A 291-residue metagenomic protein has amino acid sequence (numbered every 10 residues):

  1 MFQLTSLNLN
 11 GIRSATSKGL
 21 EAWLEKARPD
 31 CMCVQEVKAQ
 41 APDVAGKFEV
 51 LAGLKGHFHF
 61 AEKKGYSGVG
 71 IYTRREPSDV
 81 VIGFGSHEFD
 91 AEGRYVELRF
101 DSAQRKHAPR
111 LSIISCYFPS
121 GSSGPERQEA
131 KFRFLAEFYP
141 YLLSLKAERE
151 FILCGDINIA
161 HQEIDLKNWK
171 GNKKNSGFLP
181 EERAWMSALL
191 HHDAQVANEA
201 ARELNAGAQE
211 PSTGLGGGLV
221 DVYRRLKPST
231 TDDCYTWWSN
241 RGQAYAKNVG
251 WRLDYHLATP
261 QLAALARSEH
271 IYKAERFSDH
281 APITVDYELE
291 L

Functional and structural regions predicted by a protein language model:
M1-L51, A61, Y66, L189 (+2 more regions): N-terminal, active-site-proximal structural segment of metallo-dependent hydrolase catalytic domains
L7-N8, L24-P42, I113, L142-E163 (+4 more regions): Active-site beta-strand/loop signature of hydrolases that rely on acidic residues for catalysis
K38, A45-G121: Structured beta-strand-rich core segments of catalytic domains in phosphoester-bond hydrolases
A52-K55, F134-V249, L253: Metal-dependent phosphoesterases centered on the DNase I-like endonuclease/exonuclease/phosphatase
K64-V80, A244-A264: Conserved beta strand-loop-helix elements of the APE1-like EEP
R74, L98-K106, N248, T259-P260 (+1 more regions): Active-site beta-strand termini and strand-to-loop segments that position acidic
G85-S86, F118-L135, K170-S176: Surface-exposed cleft-lining segments at the edges of enzyme active sites
H270-L291: Surface polyanion/phosphate-binding segment centered on an Asp-His-Pro turn
